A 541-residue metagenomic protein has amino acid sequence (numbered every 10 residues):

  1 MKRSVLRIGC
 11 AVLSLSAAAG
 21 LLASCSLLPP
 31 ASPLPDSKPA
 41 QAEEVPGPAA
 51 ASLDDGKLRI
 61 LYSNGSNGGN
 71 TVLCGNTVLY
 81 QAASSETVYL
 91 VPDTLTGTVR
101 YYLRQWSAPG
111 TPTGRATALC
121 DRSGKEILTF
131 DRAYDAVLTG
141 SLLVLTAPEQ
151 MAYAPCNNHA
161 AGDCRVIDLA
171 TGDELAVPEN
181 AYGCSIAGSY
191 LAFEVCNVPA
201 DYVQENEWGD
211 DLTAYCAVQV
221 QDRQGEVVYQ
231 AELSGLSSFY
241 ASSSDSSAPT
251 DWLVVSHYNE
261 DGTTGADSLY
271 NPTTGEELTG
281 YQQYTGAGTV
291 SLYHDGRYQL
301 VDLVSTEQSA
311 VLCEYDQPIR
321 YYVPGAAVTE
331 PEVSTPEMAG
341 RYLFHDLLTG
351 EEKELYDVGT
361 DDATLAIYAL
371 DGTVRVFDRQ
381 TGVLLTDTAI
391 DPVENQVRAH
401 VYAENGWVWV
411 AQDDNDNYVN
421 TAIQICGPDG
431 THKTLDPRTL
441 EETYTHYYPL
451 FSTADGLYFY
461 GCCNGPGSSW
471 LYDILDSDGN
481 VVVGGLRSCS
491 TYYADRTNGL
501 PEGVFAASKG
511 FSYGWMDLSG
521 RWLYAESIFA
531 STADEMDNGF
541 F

Functional and structural regions predicted by a protein language model:
M1-V12: Bacterial N-terminal signal peptides that target proteins for export
V12-G20: Core hydrophobic alpha-helical transmembrane segments of single-pass membrane proteins
L22-S24: C-terminal motif of bacterial Sec signal peptides marking the signal peptidase cleavage site
S26-L28: Bacterial signal peptide processing site
P35-F541: Residue-level detector of conserved, function-critical positions
